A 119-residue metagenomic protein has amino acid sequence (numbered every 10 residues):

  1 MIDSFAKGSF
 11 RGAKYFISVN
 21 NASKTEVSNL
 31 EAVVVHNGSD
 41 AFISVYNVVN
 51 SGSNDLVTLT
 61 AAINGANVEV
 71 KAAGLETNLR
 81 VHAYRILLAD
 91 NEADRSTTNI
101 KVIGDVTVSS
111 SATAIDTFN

Functional and structural regions predicted by a protein language model:
M1, A6-F10, N91-N119: Intrinsic low-complexity, repeat-rich intrinsically disordered segments enriched in small/flexible residues
M1-D94: Surface-exposed molecular-recognition determinants
